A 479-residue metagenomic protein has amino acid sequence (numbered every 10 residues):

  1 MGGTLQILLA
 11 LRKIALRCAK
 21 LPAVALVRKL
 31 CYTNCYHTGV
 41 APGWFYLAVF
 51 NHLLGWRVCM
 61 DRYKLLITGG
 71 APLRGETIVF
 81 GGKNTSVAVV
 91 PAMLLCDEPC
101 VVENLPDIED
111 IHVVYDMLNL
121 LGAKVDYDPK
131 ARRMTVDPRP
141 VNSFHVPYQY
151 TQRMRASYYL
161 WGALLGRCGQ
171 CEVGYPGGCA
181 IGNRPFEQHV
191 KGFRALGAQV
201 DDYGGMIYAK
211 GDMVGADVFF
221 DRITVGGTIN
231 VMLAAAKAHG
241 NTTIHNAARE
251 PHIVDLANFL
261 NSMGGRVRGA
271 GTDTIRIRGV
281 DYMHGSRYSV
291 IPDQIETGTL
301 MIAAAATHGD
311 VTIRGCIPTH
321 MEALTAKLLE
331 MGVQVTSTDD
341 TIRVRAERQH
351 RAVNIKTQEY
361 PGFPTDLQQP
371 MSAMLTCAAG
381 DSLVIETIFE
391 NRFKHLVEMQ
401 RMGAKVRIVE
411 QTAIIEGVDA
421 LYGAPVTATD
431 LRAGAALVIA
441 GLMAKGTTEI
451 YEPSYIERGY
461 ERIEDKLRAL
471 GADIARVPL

Functional and structural regions predicted by a protein language model:
G3-C31: N-terminal polybasic/positive-inside topogenic patches
I7-L8, R17, T33-Y36, W44 (+1 more regions): Intrinsically disordered, low-complexity segments enriched in serine/threonine/proline/glycine and often basic
V24-A25, C35-G39: Compositionally biased low-complexity segments, especially N-terminal hydrophobic helices that form the hydrophobic
Y32, V40-G43, F50-L479: Short, structured segments at the rim of ligand-binding sites
